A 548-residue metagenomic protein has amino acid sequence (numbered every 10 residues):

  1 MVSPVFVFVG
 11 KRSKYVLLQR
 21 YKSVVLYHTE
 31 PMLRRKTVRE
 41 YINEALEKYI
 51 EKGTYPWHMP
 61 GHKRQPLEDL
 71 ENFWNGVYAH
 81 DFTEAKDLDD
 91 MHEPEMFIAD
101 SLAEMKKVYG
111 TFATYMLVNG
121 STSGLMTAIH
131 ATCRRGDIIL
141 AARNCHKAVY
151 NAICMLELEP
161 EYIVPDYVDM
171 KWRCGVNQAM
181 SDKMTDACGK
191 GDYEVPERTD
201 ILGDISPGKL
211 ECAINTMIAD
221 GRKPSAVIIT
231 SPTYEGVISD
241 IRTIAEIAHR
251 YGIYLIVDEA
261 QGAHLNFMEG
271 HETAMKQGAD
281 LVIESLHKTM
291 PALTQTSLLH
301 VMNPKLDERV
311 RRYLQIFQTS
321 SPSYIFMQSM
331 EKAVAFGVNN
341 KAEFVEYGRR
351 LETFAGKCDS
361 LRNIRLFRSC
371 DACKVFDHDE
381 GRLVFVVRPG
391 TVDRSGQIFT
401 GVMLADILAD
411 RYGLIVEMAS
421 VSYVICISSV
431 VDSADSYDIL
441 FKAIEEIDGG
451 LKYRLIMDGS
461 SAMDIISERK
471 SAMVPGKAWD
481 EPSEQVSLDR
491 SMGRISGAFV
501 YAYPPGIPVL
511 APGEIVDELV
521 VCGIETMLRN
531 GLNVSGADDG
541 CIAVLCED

Functional and structural regions predicted by a protein language model:
F6-F8, Y15, Y21, Y27: Aromatic (phenylalanine/tyrosine) cluster motif
V25, E30-M96: N-terminal "arm"/small-domain region of PLP-dependent enzymes with the aminotransferase-like
N43-E47, E71, V108-T111, S121-C370: Conserved PLP-enzyme active-site core in the AAT-like
Y78-G120, N177: Conserved N-terminal alpha-helix of the aminotransferase class I/II PLP-enzyme fold
G356-L519, G523-A537: Conserved C-terminal alpha-helix-loop-beta "cap" of PLP-dependent enzymes that closes/shapes the active-site mouth
N533-D548: Charge-dense polyanion-binding interfaces
